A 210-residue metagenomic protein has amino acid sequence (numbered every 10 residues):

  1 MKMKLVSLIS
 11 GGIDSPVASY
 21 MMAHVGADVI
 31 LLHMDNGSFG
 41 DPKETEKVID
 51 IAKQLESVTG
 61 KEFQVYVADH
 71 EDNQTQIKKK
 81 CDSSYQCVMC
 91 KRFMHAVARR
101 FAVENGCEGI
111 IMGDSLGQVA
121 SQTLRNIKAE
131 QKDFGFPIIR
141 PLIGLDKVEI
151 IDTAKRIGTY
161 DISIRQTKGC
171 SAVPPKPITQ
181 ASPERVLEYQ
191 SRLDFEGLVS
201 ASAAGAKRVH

Functional and structural regions predicted by a protein language model:
M1-R156: ATP-dependent adenylation/nucleotidyltransferase module used to activate substrates
D161-H210: The feature marks non-catalytic terminal segments
